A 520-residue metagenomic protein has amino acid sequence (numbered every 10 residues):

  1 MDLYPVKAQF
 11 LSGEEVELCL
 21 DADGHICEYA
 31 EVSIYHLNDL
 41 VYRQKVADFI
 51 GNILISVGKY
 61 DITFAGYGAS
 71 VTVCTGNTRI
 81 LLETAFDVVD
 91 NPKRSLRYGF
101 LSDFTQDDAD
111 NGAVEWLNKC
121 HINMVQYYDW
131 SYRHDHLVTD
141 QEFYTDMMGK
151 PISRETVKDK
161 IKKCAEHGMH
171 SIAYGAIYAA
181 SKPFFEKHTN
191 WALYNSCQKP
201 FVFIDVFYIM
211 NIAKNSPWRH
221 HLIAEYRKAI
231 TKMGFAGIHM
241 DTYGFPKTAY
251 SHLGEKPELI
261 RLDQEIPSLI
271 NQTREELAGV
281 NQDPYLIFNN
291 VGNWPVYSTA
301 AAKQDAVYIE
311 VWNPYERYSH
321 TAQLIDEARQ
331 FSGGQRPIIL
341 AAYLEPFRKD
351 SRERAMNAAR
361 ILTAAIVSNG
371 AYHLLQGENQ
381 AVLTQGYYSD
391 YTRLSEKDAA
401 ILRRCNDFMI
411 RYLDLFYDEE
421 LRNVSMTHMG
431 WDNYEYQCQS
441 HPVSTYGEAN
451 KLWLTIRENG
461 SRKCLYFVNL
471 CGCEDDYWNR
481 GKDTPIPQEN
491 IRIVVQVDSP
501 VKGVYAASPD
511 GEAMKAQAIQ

Functional and structural regions predicted by a protein language model:
M1-N91: Beta-strand-enriched, solvent-exposed domains that form extended recognition/catalytic surfaces
L81-R133: An acidic-aromatic substrate-binding cleft motif
N91-P92, D103-D107, A173-M233: Active-site-adjacent "subsite" loops/lids of carbohydrate-active enzymes
F104-K119, W218-T231, N290-S298, M356-T363: Short, acidic/polar
S131-V157, F184-N215, G244-Q264: Aromatic- and acidic-residue-enriched carbohydrate-binding clefts of CAZyme catalytic domains
K214-V307, V311-D326, S332-G333: Active-site neighborhood of glycoside hydrolase catalytic domains
T242, Q335-T427: Aromatic/acidic polysaccharide-binding cleft in carbohydrate-active enzymes
C438-S499: Carbohydrate-binding surface patches
